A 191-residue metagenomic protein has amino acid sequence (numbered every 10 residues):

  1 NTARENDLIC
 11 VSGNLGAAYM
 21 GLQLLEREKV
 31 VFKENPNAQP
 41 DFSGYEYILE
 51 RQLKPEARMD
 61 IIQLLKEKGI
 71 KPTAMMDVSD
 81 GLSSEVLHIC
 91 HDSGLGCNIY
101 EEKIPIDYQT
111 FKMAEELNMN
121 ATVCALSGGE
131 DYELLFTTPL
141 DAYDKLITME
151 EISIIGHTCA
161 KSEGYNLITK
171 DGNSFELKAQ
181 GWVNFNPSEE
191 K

Functional and structural regions predicted by a protein language model:
N1-L64: Short, acidic (Asp/Glu-rich) active-site segment that either coordinates a divalent metal cofactor
E67, K71-K191: Glycine-/charge-enriched secondary-structure boundary and capping motifs
